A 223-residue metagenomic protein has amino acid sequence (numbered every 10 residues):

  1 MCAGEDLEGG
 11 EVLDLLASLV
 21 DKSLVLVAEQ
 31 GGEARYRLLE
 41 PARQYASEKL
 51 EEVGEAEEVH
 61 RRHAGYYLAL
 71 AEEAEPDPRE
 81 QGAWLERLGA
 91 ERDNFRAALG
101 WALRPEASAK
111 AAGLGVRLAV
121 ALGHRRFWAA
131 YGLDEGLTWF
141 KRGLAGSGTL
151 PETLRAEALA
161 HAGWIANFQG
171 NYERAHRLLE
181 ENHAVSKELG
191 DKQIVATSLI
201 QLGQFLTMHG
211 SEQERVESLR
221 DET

Functional and structural regions predicted by a protein language model:
M1-G65, R104-G123: C-terminal boundary/linker of central alpha/beta nucleotide-binding cores
R43, A56, A74, E80-W164: Short, well-ordered secondary-structure microsegments that present a prominent hydrophobic/aromatic side chain
Y66, A97, R104, A121 (+4 more regions): The canonical alpha-helical register within tetratricopeptide repeats
A98, G136, F140-G143, A175-N182 (+2 more regions): Tetratricopeptide repeat
A102, S147, A166, L179-N182 (+2 more regions): Eukaryotic all-alpha helical interaction scaffolds
P105, A109, G148-P151, A184-D191 (+1 more regions): Short coil/turn linkers that connect adjacent helices within long alpha-helical scaffolds, especially alpha-solenoid
Y131, G170, G210-S211: Residue-level detector of the short coil/turn that links helix A to helix B within each tetratricopeptide repeat
E157-F168, Q193-M208: Conserved alpha-helical positions within TPR/SEL1-like repeat arrays
